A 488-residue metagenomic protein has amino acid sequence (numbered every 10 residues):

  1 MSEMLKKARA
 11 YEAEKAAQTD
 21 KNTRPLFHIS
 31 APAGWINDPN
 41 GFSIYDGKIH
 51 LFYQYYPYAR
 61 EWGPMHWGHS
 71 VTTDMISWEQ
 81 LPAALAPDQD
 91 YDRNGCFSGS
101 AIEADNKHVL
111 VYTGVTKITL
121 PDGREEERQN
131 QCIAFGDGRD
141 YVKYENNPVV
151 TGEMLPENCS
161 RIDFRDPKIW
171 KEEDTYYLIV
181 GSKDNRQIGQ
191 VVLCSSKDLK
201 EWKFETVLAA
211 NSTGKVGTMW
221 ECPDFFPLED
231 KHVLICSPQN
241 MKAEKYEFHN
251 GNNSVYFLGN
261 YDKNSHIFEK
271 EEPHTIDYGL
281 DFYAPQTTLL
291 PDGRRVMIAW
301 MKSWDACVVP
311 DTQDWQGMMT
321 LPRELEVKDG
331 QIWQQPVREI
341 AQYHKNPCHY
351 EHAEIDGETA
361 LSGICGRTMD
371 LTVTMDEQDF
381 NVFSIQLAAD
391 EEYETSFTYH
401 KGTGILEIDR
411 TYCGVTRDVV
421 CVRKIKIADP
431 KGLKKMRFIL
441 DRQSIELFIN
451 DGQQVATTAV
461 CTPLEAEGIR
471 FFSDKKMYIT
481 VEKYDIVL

Functional and structural regions predicted by a protein language model:
M1-D166, K171-V216, P227-Y278, M301-H352 (+3 more regions): Beta-rich carbohydrate-recognition and catalytic domains
R9-K15, N252-L488: Beta-rich accessory regions
